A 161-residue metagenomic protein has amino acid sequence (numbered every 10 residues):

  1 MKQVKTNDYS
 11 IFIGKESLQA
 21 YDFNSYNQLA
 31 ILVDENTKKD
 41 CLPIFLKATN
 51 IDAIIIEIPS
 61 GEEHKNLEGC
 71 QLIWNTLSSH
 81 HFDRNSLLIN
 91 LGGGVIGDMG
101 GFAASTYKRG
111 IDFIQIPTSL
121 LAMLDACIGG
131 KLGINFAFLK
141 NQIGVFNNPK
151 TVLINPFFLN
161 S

Functional and structural regions predicted by a protein language model:
M1-L87: ATP/NTP phosphate-donor binding region
Q19, K38-K39, V95-G97, N160: Glycine-rich nucleotide phosphate-binding loop and flanking beta-alpha elements of Rossmann-like dinucleotide-binding
C41-P43, M99-G101, D125-A126: Short glycine-/acidic-enriched loop or helix-start segments at secondary-structure transitions that form or flank
C70-T76, S105, L121-D125: Hydrophobic, well-ordered secondary-structure scaffolds
D83-A103, Y107-S119: A short, small-residue-rich loop immediately preceding and capping a beta-strand
K108-S161: A glycine/threonine-rich phosphate-anchoring loop and its flanking beta-alpha core in nucleotide/phosphate-binding
